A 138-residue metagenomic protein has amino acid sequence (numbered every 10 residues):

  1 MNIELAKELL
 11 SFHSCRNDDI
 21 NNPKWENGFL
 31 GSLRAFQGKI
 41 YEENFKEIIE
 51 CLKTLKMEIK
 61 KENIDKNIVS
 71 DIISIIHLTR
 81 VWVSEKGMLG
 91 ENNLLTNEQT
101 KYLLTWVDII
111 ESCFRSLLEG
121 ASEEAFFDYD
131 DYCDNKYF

Functional and structural regions predicted by a protein language model:
M1-C51, M57-G90: N-terminal low-complexity, intrinsically disordered segments
I73-F138: Amphipathic alpha-helical binding modules
